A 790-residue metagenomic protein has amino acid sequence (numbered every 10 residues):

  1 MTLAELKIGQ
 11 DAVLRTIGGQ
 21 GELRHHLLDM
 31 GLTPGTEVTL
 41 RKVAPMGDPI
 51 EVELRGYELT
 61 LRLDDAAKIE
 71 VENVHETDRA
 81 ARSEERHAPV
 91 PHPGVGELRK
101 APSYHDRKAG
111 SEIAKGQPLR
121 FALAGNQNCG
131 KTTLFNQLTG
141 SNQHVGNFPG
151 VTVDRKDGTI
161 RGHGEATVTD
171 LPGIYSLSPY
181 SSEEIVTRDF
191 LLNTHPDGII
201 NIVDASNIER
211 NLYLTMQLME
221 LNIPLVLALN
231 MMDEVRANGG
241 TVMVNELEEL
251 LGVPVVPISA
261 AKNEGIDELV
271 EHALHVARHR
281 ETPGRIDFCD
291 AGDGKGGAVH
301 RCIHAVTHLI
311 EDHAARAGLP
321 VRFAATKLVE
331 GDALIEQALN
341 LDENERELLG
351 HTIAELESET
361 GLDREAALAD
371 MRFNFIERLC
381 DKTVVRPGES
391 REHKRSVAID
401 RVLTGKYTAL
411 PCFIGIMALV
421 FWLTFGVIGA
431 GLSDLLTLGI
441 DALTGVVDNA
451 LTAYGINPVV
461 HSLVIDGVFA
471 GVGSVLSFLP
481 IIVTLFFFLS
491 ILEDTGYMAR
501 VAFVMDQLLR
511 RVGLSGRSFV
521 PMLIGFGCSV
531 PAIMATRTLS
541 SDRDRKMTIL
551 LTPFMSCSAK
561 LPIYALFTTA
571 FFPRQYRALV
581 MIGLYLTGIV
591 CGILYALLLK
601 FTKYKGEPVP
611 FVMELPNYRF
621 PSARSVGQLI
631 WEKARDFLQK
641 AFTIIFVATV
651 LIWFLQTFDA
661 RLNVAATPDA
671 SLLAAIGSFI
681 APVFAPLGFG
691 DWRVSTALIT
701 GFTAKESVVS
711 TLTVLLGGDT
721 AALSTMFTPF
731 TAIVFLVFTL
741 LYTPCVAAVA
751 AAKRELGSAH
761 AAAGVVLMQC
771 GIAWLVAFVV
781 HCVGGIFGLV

Functional and structural regions predicted by a protein language model:
M1-S83: Compact, glycine-rich, soluble single-domain proteins
G94-S176, T194: Conserved G1/Walker A P-loop phosphate-binding module
H163, R188-V255, I563, A570: Conserved C-terminal guanine-recognition region of P-loop GTPase G domains, centered on the G4
V226, R236-P387: Alpha-helical transmembrane helix bundles of large polytopic membrane transport and channel proteins
E359, D363-D370, R386, V427-V468 (+5 more regions): Extended, low-charge hydrophobic alpha-helical regions
L403-F503: Core alpha-helical transmembrane segments of integral membrane proteins
L438, A442-V446, A499-S529, K605-L629 (+1 more regions): Juxtamembrane inter-helical linkers in multi-pass membrane proteins
I524, T536-D544, T548, T552-N617 (+1 more regions): Juxtamembrane and boundary regions of transmembrane helices in multi-pass small-molecule transporters and channels
